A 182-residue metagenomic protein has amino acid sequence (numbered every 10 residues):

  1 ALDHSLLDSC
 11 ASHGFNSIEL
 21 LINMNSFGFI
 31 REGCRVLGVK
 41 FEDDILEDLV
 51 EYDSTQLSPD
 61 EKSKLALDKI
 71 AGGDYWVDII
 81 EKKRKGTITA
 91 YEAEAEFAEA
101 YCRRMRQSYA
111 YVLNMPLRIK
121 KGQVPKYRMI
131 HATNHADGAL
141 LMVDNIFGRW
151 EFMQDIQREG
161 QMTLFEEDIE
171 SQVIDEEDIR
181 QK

Functional and structural regions predicted by a protein language model:
A1-K182: Class I S-adenosyl-L-methionine-dependent methyltransferase catalytic core
